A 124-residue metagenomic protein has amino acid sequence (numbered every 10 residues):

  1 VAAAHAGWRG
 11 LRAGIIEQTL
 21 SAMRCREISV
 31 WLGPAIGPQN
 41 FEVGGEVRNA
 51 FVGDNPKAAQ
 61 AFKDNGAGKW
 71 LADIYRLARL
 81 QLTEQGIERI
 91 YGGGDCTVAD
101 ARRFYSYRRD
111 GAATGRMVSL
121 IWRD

Functional and structural regions predicted by a protein language model:
V1-D124: Active-site microenvironment for binding and transforming phosphate-containing groups
